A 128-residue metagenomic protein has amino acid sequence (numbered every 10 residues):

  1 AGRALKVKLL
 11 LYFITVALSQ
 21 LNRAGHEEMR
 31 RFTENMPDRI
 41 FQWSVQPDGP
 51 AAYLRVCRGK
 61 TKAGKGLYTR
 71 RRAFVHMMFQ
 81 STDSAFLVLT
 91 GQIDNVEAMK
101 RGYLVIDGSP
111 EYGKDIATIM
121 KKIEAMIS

Functional and structural regions predicted by a protein language model:
A1-S128: Feature captures hydrophobic
